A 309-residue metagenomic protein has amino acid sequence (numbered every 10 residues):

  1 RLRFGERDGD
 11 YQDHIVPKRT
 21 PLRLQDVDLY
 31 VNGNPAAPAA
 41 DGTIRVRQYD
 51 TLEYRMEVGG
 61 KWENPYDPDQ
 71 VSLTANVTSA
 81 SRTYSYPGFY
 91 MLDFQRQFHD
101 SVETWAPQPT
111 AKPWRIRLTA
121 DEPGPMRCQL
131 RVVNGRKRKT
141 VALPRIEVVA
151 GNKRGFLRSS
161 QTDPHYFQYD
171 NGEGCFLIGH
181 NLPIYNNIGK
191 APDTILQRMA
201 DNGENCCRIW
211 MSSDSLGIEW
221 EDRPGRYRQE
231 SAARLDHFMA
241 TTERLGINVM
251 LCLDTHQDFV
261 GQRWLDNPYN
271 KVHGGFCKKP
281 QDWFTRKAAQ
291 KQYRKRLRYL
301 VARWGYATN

Functional and structural regions predicted by a protein language model:
R1-H14: Extracellular beta-strand ligand-recognition surfaces/modules
K18-I44: Short, compositionally biased P/S/T/A/G/V-rich stretches that sit at domain boundaries
R47-T51: Solvent-exposed, conformationally flexible loop/turn segments
Y54-P65: Short amphipathic, basic-aromatic surface patches that mediate peripheral association with negatively charged
P65-S72: Short coil-to-beta strand junction motifs in C2/discoidin
S72, V133-G135, G151-N309: Active-site mouth of glycoside hydrolases
T74-N76: Beta-strand signatures of extracellular beta-sandwich domains
R82-Y84, F89-Y166, Y185: Extended acidic/polar, glycine-enriched regions that form or flank non-catalytic beta-rich accessory modules
